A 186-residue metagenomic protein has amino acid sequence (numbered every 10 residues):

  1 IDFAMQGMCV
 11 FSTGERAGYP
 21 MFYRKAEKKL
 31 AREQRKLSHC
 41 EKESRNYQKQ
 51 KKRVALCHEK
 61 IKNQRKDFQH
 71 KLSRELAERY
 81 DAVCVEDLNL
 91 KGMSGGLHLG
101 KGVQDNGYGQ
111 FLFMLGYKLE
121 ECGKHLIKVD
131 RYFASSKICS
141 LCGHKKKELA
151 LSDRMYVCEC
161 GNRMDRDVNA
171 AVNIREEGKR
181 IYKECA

Functional and structural regions predicted by a protein language model:
I1-A186: Positively charged, helix-rich recognition surfaces that bind polyanionic ligands
